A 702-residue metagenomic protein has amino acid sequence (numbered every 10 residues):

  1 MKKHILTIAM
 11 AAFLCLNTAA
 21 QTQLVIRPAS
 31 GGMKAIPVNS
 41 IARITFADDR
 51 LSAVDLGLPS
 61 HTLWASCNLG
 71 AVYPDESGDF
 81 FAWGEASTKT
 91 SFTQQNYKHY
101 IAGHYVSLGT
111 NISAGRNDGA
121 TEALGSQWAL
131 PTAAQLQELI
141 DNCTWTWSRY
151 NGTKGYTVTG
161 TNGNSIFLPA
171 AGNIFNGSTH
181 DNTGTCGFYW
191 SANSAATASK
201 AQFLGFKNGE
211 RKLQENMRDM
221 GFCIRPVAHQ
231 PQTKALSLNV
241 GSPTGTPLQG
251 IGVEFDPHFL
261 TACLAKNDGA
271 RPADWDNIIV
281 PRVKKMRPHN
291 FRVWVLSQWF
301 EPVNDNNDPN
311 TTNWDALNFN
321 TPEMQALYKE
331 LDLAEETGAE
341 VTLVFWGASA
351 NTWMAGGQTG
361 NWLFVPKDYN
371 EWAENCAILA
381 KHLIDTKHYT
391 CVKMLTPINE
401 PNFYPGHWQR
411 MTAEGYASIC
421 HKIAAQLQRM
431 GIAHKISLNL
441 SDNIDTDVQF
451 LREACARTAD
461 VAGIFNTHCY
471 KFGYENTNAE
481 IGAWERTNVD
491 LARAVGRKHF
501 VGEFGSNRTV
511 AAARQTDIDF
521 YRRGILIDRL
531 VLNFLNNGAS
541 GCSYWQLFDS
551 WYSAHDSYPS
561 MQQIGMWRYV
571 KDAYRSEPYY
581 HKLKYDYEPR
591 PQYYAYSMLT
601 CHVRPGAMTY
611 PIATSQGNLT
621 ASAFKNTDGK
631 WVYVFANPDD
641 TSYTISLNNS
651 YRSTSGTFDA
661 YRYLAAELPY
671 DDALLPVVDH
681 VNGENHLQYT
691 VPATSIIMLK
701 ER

Functional and structural regions predicted by a protein language model:
M1-V25: Bacterial Sec-dependent N-terminal signal peptides
D49-D79, Q232-G269, S437: N-terminal module-boundary/linker segments of secreted carbohydrate-active enzymes
D49-P231: Conserved positions within compact, well-structured domain cores
K285-G463, T467-F472: Substrate-binding cleft and catalytic face of glycoside hydrolase catalytic domains, especially the flexible beta-alpha
D460-A512: Glycoside hydrolase catalytic-domain groove-lining segments
V501, G505-A595, Y610-N618: Aromatic/acidic polysaccharide-binding cleft in carbohydrate-active enzymes
T614-T654, T694-M698: Carbohydrate-binding surface patches
V678-R702: C-terminal beta-strand-rich structural cap/linker in extracellular carbohydrate-active enzymes
